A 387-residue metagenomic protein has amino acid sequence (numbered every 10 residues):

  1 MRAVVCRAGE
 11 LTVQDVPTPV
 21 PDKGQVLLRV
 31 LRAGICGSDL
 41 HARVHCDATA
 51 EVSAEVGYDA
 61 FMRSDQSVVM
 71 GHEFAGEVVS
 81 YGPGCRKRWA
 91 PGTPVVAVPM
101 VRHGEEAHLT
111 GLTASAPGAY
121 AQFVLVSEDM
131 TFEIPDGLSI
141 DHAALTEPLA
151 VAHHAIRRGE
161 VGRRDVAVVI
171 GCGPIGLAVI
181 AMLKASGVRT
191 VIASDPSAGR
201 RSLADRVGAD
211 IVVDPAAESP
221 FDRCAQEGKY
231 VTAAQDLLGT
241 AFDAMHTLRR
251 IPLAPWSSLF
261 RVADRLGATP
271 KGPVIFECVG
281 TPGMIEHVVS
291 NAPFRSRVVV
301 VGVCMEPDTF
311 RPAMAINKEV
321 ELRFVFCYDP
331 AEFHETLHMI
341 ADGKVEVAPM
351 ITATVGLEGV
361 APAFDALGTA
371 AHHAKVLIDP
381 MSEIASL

Functional and structural regions predicted by a protein language model:
P19-A33, A48-V101, P135-G137: Glycine-rich beta-strand-centered segment in the early N-terminal region that forms part of a ligand/cofactor-binding
R32, V98, F276-C278, P380: Short, well-ordered coil/turn residues at beta-beta hairpins and beta-strand->alpha-helix junctions within
A60-S67, H72, A97-I170, A217-E218: NAD(P)H dinucleotide-binding glycine-rich loop of Rossmann-like/cofactor-binding domains, especially the beta1-alpha1
L138-Q226, A233: Mid-domain Rossmann-like dinucleotide-binding core that forms the NAD(H)/NADP(H) cofactor-binding site
G159-V161, V207-E321, A385-L387: Glycine-rich cofactor phosphate-binding loops and adjacent beta1-alpha1 units of small-molecule cofactor enzyme domains
S197, C304, Y328: Residues in the short beta-alpha loop(s) of Rossmann-like NAD(P)-binding domains
L237, A241-A244, L248-P255, F260-D264 (+2 more regions): C-terminal hydrophobic helical "lid"/dimerization subdomain of Rossmann-like NAD(P)H-dependent oxidoreductases
R297-V299, F310-P349: Rossmann-fold dehydrogenase core element
